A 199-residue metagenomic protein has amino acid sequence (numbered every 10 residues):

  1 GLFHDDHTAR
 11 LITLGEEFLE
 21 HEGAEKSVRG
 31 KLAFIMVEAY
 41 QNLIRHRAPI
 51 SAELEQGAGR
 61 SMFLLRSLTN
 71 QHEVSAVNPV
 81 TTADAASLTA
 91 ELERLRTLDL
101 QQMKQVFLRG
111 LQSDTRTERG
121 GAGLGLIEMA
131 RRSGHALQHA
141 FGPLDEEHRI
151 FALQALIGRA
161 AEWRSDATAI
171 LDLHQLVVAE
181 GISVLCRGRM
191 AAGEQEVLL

Functional and structural regions predicted by a protein language model:
G1-E22, A83, E93-V106, E180-L199: Helix-loop-beta hinge of the Bergerat
T13-E38, Q112-R119, V197-L199: Conserved short strand/loop->alpha-helix "switch" segment adjacent to the catalytic nucleotide/phosphoryl-transfer site
V28, V37, V74-V80, V106 (+3 more regions): Extended aliphatic helical segments
R45-W163, L199: Conserved beta-strand-loop-beta-strand hairpin that lines the nucleotide-binding pocket of ATP/GTP-utilizing enzymes
G142-E196: Phosphate/pyrophosphate-recognition segments in soluble nucleotide-handling domains
